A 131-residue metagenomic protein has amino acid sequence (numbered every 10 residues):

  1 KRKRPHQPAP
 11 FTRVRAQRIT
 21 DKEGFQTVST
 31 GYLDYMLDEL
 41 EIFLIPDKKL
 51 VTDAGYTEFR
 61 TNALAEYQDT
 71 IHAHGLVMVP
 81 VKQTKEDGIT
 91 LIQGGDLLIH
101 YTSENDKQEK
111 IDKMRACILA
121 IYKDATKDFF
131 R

Functional and structural regions predicted by a protein language model:
K1-M114: Nuclease-adjacent, charged terminal/linker segments that flank catalytic cores
K113-R131: Hydrophobic, aromatic-enriched interface-forming segments
